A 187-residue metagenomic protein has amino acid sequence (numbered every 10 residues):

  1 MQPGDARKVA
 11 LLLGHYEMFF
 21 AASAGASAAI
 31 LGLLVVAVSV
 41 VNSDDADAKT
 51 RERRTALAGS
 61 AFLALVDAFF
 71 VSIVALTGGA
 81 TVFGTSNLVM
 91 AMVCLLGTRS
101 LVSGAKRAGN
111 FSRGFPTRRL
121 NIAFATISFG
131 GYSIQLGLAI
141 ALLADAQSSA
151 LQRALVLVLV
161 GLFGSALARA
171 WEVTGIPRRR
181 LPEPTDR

Functional and structural regions predicted by a protein language model:
M1-M18: Short, strongly hydrophobic alpha-helical membrane anchors
H15-E17, A21-G25, A48-F70, R113-G131 (+2 more regions): Juxtamembrane helix-loop boundaries in multi-pass membrane proteins
I30-N42, V93-G109, V173: Membrane-water interface of transmembrane alpha-helices
V35-T55: Membrane-interface helix-loop junction between the first two transmembrane segments
A68-A75, S128-A146: Hydrophobic alpha-helical transmembrane segments in multi-pass integral membrane proteins
V74-G131: Membrane-proximal helix-loop-helix units in multi-pass membrane proteins
L88-V93, Q152-L167: Small-residue-rich transmembrane alpha-helices that serve as helix-helix interface/gating elements in multipass
L159-D186: C-terminal transmembrane-bundle signature of multipass membrane proteins, characterized by strong activation on
